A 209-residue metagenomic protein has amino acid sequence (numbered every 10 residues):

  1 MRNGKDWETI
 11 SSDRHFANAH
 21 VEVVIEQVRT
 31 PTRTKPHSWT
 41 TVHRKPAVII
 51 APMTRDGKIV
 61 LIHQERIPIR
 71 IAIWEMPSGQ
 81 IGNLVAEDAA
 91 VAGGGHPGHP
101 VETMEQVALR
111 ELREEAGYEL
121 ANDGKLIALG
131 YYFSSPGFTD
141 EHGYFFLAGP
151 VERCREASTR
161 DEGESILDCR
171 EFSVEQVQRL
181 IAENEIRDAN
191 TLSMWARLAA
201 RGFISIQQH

Functional and structural regions predicted by a protein language model:
M1-W7, A72, P77-G79, A128 (+3 more regions): Nudix hydrolase/Nudix homology domain
R2, W39, I49-R110, E114 (+1 more regions): Conserved Nudix-box catalytic region and its N-terminal flanking loop in Nudix hydrolases and closely related
E8, E119-L129: A short coil-to-beta-strand element that immediately follows conserved catalytic motifs
S11-I49, T54-R55, Q64: Acidic, metal-coordinating catalytic segment for phosphate/diphosphate chemistry, firing primarily on the Nudix
D13-R14, G130-S135: Short, solvent-exposed loop/turn elements at beta->coil junctions and helix N-caps that rim active or binding pockets
I25-Q27, P52, L147-G149, E171-S173: Short, well-ordered beta-strand micro-motif
Q27-T32, S135-R155, F203: Active-site-adjacent beta-strand/loop module that shapes the phosphate/pyrophosphate-binding cleft
R155-E156, Q176: A short, charged helix-loop
